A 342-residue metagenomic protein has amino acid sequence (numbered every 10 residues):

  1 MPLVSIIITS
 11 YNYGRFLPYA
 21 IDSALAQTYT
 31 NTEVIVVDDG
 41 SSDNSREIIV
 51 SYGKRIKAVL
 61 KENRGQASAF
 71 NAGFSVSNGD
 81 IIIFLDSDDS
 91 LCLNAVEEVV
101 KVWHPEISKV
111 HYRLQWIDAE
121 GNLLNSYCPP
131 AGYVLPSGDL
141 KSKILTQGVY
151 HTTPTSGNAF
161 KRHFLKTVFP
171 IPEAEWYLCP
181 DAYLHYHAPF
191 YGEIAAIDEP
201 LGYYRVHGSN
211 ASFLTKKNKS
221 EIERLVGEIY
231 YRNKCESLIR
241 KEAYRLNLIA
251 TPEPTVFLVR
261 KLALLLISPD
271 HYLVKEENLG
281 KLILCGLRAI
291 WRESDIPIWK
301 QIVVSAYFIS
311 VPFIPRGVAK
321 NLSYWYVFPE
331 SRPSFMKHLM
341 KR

Functional and structural regions predicted by a protein language model:
M1-S220: Nucleotide-sugar donor-binding/catalytic module of glycosyltransferases that assemble extracellular/cell-envelope
G148-V149, P154, Y177-L178, Y203-R342: C-terminal subregions of glycosyltransferases and related glycan-biosynthesis enzymes
